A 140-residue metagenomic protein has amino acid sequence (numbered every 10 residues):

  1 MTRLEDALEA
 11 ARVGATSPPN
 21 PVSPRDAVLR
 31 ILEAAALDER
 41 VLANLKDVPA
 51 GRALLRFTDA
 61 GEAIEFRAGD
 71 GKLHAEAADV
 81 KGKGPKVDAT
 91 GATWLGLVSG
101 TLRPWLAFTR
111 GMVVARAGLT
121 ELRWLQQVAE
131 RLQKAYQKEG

Functional and structural regions predicted by a protein language model:
M1-G140: Feature captures hydrophobic
